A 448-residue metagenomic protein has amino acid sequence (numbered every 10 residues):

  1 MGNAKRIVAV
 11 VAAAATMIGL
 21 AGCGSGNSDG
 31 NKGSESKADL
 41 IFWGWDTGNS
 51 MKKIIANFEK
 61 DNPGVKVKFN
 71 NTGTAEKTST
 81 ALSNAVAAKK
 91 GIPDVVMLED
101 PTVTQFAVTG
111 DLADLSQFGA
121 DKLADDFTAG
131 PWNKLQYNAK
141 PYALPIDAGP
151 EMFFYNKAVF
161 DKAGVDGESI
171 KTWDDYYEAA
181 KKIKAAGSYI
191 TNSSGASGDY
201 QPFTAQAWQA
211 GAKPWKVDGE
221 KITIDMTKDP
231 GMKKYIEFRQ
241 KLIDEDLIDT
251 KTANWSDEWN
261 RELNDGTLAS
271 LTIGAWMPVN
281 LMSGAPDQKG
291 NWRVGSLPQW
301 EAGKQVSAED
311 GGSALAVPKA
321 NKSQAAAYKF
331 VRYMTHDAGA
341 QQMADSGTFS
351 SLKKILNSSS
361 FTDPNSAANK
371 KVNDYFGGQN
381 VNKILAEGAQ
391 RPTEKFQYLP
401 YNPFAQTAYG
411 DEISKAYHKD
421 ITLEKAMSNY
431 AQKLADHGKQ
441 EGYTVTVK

Functional and structural regions predicted by a protein language model:
M1-L40, K60, K425, Q432-K448: Short, low-complexity disordered leader/linker segments with a strong preference for bacterial N-terminal type II
E35-D46, V65-N70, D94-V95, Y142 (+2 more regions): Short, well-ordered beta-strand elements
N57-F127, K162-G164, E262, G266-S270 (+1 more regions): Extracytoplasmic "Venus flytrap"/periplasmic binding protein-like
I92-D94, L123-V159, G303-A308, R391-L399: A structural signal for short loop-to-beta-strand junctions that line the ligand-binding cleft of periplasmic/secreted
D100-E151, Y177, P202, Q206-A207 (+3 more regions): Hinge/lid segment of periplasmic solute-binding proteins
D161, A386-K448: Conserved C-terminal helix/tail region of periplasmic/extracytoplasmic solute-binding proteins
A180, K221-T252, L297: Glycine-centered hinge/linker elements that transmit conformational signals in sensory and ligand-binding systems
M277-Q288, E301-T407, V445-V447: C-terminal lobe and pocket-closing loops of periplasmic/extracytoplasmic Venus-flytrap solute-binding proteins
